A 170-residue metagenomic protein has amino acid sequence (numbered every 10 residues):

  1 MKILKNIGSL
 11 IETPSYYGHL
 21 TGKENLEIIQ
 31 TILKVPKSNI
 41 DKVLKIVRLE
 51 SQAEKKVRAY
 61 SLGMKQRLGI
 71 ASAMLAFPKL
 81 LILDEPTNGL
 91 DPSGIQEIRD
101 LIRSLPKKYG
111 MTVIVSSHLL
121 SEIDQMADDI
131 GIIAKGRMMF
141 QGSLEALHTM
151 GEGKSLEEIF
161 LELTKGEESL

Functional and structural regions predicted by a protein language model:
E27, T31, K37-Q52: Conserved ABC ATPase "signature" region
F77: Conserved catalytic motifs of ABC-family nucleotide-binding domains
L81-E85: Catalytic Walker B motif of ABC-type/P-loop ATPase nucleotide-binding domains
Q96-Y109: Helical segment within the ABC ATPase nucleotide-binding domain
Q141-G142: ABC ATPase "signature
